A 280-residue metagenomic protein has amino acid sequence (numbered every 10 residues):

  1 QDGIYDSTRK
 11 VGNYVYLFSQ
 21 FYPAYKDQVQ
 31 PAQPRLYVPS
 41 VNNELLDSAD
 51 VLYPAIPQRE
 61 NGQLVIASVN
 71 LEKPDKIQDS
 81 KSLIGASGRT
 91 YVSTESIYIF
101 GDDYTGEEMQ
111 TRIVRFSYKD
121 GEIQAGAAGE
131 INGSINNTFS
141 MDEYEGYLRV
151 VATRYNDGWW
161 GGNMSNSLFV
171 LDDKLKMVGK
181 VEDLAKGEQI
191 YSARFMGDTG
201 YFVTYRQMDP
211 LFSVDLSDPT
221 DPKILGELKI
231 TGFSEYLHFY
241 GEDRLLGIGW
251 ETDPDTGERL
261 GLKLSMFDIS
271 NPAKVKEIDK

Functional and structural regions predicted by a protein language model:
Q1-K280: Beta-sheet-rich non-transmembrane sensory/scaffold domains
